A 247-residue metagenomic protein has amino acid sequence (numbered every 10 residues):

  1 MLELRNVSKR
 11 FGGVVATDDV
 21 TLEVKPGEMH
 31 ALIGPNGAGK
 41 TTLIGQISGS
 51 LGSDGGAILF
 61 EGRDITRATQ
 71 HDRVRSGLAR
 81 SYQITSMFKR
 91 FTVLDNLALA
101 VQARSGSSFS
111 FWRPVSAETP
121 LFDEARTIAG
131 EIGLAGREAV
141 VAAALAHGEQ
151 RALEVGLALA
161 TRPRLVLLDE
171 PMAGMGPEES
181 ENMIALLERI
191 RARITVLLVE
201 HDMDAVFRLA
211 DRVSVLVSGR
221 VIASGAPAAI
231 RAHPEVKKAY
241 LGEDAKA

Functional and structural regions predicted by a protein language model:
M1-A247: Glycine-rich phosphate-binding loops of nucleotide-dependent enzymes
